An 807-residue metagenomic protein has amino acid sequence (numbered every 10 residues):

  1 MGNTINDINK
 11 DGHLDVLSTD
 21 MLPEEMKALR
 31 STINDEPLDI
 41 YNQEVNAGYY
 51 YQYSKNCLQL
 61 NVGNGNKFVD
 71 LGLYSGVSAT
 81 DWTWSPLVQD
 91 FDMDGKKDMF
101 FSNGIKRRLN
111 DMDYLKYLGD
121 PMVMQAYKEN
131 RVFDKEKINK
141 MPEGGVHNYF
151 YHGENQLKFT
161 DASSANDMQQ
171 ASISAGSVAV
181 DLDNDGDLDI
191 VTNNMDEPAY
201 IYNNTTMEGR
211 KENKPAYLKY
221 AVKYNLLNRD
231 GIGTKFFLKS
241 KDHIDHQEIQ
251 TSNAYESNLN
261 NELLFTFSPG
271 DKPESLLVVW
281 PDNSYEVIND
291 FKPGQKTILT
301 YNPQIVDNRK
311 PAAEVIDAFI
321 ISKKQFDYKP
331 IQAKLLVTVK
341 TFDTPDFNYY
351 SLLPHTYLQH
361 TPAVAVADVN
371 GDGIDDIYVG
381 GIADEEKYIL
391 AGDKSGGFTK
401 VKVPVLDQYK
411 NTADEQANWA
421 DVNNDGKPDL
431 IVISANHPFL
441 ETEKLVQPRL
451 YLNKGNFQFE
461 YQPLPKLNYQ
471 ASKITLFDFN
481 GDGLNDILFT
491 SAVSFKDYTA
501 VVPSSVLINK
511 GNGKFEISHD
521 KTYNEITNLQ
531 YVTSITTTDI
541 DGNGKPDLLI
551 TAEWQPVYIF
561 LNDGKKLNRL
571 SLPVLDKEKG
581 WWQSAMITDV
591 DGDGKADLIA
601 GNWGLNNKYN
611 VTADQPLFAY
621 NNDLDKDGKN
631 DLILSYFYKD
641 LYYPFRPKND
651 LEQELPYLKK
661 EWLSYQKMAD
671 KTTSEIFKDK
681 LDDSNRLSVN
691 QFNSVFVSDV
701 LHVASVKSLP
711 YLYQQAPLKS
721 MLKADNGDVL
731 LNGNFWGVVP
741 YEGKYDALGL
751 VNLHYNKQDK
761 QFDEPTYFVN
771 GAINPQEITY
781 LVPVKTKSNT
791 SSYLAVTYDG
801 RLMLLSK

Functional and structural regions predicted by a protein language model:
M1-K10, L60-N61, W84-M93, A175-L182 (+12 more regions): Beta-propeller blade termini
G12-T19, D94-S102, N184-N193, G371-G381 (+7 more regions): Acidic/hydrophobic-patterned starts of short beta strands in beta-sheet-rich repeat architectures
P23-Y49, I105-P142, I433-L445, T490-V502 (+4 more regions): Short, conserved, GDST-rich strand-edge loop motifs in beta-rich repeat architectures
S31-D35, K55-V69, M112-Y117, H147-T160 (+9 more regions): Beta-propeller blade repeat segments, especially FG-GAP/WD-type strand-to-loop junctions in 6- to 7-bladed propeller
G72-S75, S163-D167, S351-H355, K402-D407 (+5 more regions): A short beta-strand motif characteristic of beta-propeller blades
K140-Y149, G153-V178, L182-A363, Y523 (+4 more regions): Gly/Ser/Thr/Pro-enriched helix-cap/hinge segments flanking short amphipathic alpha-helices
T412-D414, A435-N453, Q458-L476, K521-Y523: Asp-box/WD-like beta-propeller blade repeats and closely related beta-sheet repeat scaffolds
K466-I508, F515-T537, P546, T551: Solenoidal tandem-repeat scaffolds enriched in leucines and small polar residues
